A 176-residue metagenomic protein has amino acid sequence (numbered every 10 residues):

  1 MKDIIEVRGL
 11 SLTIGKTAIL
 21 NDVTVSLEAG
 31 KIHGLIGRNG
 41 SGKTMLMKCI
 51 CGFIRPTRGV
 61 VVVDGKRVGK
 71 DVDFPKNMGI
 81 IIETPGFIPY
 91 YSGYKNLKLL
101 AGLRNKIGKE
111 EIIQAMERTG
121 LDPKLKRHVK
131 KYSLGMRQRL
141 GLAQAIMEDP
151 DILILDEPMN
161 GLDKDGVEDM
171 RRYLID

Functional and structural regions predicted by a protein language model:
I5-V7, L20: Conserved structural motif at the start of ABC-family nucleotide-binding domains
I36-R38: The feature captures the beta-strand-to-loop junction immediately N-terminal to the Walker
C51: Helix-to-loop junction immediately C-terminal to a conserved catalytic motif
G59-F74: Conserved ABC transporter NBD signature motif
K98, K109-K124: Conserved ABC ATPase "signature" region
L153-E157: Catalytic Walker B motif of ABC-type/P-loop ATPase nucleotide-binding domains
